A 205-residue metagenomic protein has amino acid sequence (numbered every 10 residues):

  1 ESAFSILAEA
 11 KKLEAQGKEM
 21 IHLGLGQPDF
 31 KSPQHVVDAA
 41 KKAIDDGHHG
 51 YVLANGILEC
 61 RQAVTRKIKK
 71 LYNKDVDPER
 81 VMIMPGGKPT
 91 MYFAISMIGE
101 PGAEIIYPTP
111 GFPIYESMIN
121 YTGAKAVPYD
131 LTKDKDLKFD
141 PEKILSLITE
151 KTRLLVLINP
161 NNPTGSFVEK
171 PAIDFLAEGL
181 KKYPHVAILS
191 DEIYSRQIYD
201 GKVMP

Functional and structural regions predicted by a protein language model:
E1-G86, F93: N-terminal small-domain helix-loop-helix segment of the aminotransferase-like
K11, A15, D45, G99 (+2 more regions): Residue-level signal for alpha-helix termini/capping positions
P28, K88, F112, N159-P163: Short glycine-rich anion-binding loops that position phosphate/pyrophosphate groups of nucleotides and phosphorylated
D75-V81, P101-E104, K151: Short acidic capping loops at alpha-helix termini that bridge into adjacent secondary structure
M97-I119: Conserved PLP-anchoring active-site segment centered on the Schiff-base-forming lysine
Y121-A126: A short helix-loop-beta submotif of the ANL/AMP-binding
V127, K133-M204: Active-site phosphate-binding strand-loop segment of PLP-dependent enzymes
